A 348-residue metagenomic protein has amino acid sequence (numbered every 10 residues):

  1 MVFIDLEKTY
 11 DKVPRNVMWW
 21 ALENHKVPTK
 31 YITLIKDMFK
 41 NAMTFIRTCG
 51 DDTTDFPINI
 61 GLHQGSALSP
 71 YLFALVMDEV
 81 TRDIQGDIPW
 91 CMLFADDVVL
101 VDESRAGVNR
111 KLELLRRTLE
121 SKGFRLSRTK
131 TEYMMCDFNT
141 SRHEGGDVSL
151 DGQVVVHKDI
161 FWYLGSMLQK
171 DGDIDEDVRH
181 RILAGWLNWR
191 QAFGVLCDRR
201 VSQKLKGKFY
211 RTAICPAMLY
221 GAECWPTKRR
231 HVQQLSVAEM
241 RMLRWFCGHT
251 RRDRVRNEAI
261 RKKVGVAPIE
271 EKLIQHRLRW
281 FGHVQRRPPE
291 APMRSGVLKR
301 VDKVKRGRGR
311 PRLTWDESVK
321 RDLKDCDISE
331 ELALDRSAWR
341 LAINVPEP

Functional and structural regions predicted by a protein language model:
M1-E23: Conserved catalytic palm subdomain of right-hand nucleotidyl-transferase polymerases, strongest for RNA-directed enzymes
T9, N41-A42, R340: A short structural micro-motif
T29-I32, I46-S66, P70, M77-P348: Short linear motifs embedded in intrinsically disordered, charge-biased segments
I32-K40: Short, well-structured alpha-helical segments
